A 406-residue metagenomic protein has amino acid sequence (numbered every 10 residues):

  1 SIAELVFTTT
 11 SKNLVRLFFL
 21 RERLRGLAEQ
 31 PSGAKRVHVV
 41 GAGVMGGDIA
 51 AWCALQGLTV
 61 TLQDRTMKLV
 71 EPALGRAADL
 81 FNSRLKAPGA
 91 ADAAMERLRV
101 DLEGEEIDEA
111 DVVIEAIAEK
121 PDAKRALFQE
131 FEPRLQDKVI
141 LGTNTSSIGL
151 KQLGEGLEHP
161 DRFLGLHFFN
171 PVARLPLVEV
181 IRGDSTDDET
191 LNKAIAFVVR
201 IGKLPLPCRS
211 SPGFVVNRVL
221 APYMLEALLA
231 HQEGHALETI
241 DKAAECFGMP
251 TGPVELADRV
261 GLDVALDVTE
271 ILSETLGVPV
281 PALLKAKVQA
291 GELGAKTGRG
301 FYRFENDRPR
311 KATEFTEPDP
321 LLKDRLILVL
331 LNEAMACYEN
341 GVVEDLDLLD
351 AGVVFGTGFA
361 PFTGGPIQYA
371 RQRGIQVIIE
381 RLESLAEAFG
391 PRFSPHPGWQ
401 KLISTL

Functional and structural regions predicted by a protein language model:
S1-L406: N-terminal glycine-rich phosphate-binding loop for ADP-containing cofactors
